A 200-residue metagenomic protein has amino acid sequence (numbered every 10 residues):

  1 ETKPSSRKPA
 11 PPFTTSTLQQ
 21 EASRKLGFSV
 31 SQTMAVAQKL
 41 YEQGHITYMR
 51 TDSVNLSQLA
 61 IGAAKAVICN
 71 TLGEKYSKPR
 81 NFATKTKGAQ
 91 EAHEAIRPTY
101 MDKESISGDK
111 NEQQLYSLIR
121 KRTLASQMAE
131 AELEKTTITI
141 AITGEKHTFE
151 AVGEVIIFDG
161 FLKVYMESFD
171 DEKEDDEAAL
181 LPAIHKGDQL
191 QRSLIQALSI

Functional and structural regions predicted by a protein language model:
E1-Q38, G73-E74, S107-I200: Long, highly charged, low-complexity internal segments
T17-E21, G44-H45, A95: A general alpha-helix detector
E21, M49-T51, T99-M101: Short strand-loop junctions, especially beta-strand C-caps/beta-turns that link beta-sheets to coils or alpha-helices
F28-Q90: Extended, well-ordered alpha-helical scaffold/bundle regions in very large, multi-domain proteins
I46-Y48, A83, H93-R97, F149-E150 (+2 more regions): Generic preference for hydrophobic/aromatic residues in regular secondary structure cores
D52-L56, D102-K103, V155-I156: Conserved nucleotide-binding/hydrolysis micro-motifs of P-loop NTPases
F82-S105, K110: Acidic, turn-prone loop/beta-hairpin segments
